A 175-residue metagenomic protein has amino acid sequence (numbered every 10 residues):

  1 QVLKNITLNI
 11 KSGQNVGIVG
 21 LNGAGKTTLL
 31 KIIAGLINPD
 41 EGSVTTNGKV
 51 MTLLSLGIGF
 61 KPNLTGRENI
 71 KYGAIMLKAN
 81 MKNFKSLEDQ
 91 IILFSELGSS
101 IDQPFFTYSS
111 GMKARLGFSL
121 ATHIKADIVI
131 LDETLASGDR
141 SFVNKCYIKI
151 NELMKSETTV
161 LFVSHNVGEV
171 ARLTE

Functional and structural regions predicted by a protein language model:
T7-I10: Conserved A-loop
S12-N15, L21-I75: ABC ATPase nucleotide-binding domain signature region
K71, N83-S100: Conserved ABC ATPase "signature" region
T122-L131, S137: A short, proline-enriched helix->beta-strand linker immediately N-terminal to the Walker B motif in ABC-type P-loop
V143-S156: Helical segment within the ABC ATPase nucleotide-binding domain
T158-V163: Conserved H-loop
N166-R172: Conserved H-loop
